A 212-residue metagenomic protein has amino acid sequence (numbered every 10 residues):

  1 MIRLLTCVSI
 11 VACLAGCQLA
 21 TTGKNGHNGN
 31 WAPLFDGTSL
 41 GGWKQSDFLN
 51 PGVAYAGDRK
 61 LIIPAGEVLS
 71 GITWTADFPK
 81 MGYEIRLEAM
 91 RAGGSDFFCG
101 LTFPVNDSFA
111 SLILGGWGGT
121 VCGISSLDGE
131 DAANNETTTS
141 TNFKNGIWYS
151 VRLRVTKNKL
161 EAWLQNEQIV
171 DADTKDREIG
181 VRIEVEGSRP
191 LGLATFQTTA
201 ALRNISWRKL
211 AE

Functional and structural regions predicted by a protein language model:
L5-G16: Bacterial N-terminal signal peptides
C17-E212: Carbohydrate-interacting regions of secretory-pathway proteins
